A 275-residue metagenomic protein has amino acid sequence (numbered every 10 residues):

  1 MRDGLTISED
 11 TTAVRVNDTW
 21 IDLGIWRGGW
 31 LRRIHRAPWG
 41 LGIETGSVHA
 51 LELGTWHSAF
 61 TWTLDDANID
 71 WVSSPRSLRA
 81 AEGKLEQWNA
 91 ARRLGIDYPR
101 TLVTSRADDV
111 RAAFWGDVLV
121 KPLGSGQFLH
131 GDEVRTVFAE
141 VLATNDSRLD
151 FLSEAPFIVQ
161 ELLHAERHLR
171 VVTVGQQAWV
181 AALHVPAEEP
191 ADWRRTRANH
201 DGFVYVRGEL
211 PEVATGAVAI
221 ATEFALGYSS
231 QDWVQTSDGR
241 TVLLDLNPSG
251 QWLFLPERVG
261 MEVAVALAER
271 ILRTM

Functional and structural regions predicted by a protein language model:
M1-D97: Conserved N-proximal alpha/beta basic substrate-recognition cap immediately N-terminal to, or forming the N-lobe
S8-E9, T173-Q177, T236-G239: Short acidic-glycine loop/turn motifs at beta-strand connectors
I21-W26, A112-F114, F151-S153: Flexible, charged surface loops at secondary-structure boundaries
A80, E86-D132: Loop-centered beta-sheet repeat module
W115-E212: Phosphate-binding site of ATP-dependent enzymes
V118, W179, S229, V242-D245: Protein kinase-like catalytic core scaffold
R207-P211, A221-L226, Q235-M275: C-terminal active-site "lid" helix and adjoining low-complexity regulatory extension at the edge of ATP-using catalytic
Q231-W233: Hydrophobic residue at the +6 position relative to the catalytic HRD Asp in the kinase catalytic loop
